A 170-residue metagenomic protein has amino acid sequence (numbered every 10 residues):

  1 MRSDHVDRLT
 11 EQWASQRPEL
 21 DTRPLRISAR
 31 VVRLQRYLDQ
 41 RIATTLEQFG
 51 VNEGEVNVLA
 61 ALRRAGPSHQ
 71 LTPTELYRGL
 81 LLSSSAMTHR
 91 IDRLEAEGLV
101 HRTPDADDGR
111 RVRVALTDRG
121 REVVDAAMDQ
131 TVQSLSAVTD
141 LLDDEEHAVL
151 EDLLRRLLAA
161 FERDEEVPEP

Functional and structural regions predicted by a protein language model:
M1-E19, E145-P170: C-terminal regulatory/oligomerization modules of transcriptional regulators
H5, R23, I27-R30, L34-I42 (+3 more regions): C-terminal ligand-sensing/allosteric alpha-helical core of TetR-family HTH transcriptional regulators
E11, S15, E47, R78 (+1 more regions): Short polybasic/polar patches that bind polyanions
Q16-E19, R41-V51, L135-L142: Short amphipathic alpha-helical boundary/capping segments
T22, V32, R36-S83, E165-P170: N-terminal helix-turn-helix DNA-binding core of bacterial DNA-binding proteins
R26, N57, A148: Active-site phosphate/pyrophosphate-handling residues
D92-D152: Charged, amphipathic alpha-helical coiled-coil/dimerization segments
